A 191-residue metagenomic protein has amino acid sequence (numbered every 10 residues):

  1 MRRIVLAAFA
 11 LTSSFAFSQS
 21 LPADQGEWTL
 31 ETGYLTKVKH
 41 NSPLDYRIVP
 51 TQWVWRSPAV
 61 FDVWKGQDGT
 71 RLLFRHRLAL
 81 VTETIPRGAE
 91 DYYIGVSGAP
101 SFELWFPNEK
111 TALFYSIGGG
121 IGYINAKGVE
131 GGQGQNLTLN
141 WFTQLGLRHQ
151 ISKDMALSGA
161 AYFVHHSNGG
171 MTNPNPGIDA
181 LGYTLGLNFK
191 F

Functional and structural regions predicted by a protein language model:
M1-A23: Cleavable N-terminal export/targeting peptides
Q19-Q25, A59-F74, W105-A112, I151-M155: Short loop/turn motifs that connect adjacent beta-strands in outer-membrane beta-barrel proteins
D24-G26, D45-T51, E90-V96, Q135-W141 (+1 more regions): Residues that define the transmembrane beta-barrel architecture of outer-membrane proteins
G26-T36, H76-T82, Y115-I121, G159-F163: Transmembrane beta-barrel strands of outer-membrane/channel proteins
L35-N41, D62, V81-A89, I121-V129 (+1 more regions): Sequence/structural signature of outer-membrane beta-barrel proteins
K39-Y46, K65-Q67, P86-D91, L104 (+2 more regions): Outer-membrane beta-barrel domain signature
V49-S57, I178-F191: Outer-membrane beta-barrel "beta-signal"
A89-A112, I117: Helix-adjacent hinge/juxtasegments
